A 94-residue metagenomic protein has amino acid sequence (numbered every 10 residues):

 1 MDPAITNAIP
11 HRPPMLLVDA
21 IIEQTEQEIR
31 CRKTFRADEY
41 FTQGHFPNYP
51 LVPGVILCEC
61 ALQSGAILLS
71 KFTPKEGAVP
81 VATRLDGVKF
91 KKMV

Functional and structural regions predicted by a protein language model:
M1-A4, Q24, F46, C60: Bulky hydrophobic/aromatic packing residues
M1-R12, T73-K75: Short aromatic-glycine motifs in intrinsically disordered, low-complexity regions
I5, I9, I21-I22, I29 (+2 more regions): Weak global preference for isoleucine
H11-L17, V79-A82: Short coil-to-beta-strand transition motifs
P13-V52: Catalytic strand-loop segment that frames the active site of acyl-thioester-processing enzymes
G44-P53, L57-I67, A82: Compact, glycine-rich, soluble single-domain proteins
G65-V94: Hydrophobic beta-strand-centered segment that forms part of the acyl-chain substrate-binding groove
